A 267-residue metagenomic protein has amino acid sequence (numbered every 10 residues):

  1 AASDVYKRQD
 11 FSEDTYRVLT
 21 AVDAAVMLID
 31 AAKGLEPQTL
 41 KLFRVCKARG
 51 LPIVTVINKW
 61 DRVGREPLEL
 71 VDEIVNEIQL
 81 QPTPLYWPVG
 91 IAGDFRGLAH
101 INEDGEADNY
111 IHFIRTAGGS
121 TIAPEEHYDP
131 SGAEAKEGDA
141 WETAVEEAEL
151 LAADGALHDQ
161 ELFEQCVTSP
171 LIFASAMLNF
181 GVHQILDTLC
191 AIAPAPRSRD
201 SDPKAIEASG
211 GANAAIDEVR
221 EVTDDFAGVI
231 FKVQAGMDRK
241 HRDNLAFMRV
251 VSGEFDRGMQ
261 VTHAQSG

Functional and structural regions predicted by a protein language model:
A1-S3, K7-G267: Structural and coupling elements of P-loop NTPases
